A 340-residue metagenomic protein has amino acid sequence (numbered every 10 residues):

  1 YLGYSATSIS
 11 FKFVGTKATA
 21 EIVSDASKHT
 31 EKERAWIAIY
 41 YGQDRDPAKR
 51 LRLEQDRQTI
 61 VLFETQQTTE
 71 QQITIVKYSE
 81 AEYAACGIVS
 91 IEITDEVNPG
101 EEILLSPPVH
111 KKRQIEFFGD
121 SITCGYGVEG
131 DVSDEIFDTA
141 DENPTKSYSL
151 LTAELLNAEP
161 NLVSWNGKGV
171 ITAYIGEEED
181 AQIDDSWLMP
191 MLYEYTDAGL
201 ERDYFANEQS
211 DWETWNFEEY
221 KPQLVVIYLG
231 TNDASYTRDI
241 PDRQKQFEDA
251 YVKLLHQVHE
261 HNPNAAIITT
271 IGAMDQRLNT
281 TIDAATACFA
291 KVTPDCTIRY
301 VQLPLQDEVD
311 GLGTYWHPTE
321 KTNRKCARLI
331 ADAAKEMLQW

Functional and structural regions predicted by a protein language model:
Y1-F118, I122-P144: N-terminal secretory targeting modules
Y4-A6, D134-P241, K245, A273-I282 (+1 more regions): Conserved SGNH/GDSL esterase-like catalytic core that processes O-acyl groups on lipids and polysaccharides
L105-P108, Q209-Y220, H256-N262, E336-W340: Surface-exposed acidic, glycine-flexible loop patches that form ligand/cofactor-binding and adhesion interfaces
Q114-F118, T123, P160-S164, Q223-Y228 (+2 more regions): Structural recognition of the beta-strand scaffold that forms the well-ordered cores of secreted hydrolase catalytic
Y148-E159, Q257-A266, F289-D295: A structural motif corresponding to the C-terminal end of an alpha-helix and its immediate exit/capping segment
D180, S235, A273-W340: Catalytic His-Asp segment of secreted/periplasmic serine-dependent ester chemistry enzymes
F247, Y251, N323: Aromatic/hydrophobic pocket-lining residues that form the small-molecule binding cavity in soluble enzyme cores
